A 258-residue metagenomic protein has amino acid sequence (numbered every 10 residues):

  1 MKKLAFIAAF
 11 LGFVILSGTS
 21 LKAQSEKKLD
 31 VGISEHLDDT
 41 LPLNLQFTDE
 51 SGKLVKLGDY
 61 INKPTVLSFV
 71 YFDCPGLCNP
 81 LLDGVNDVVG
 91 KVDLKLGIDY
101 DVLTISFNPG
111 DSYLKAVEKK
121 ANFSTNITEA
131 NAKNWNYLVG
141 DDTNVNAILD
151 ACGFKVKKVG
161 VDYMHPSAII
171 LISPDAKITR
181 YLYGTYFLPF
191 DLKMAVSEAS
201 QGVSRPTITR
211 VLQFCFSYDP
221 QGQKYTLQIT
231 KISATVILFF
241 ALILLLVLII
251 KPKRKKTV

Functional and structural regions predicted by a protein language model:
A8-S17: Bacterial N-terminal signal peptides
T19-A23: Sec/Tat signal peptide C-region and signal peptidase I cleavage site
Q24-G58, D83: N-terminal "domain-start" segment that seeds a small globular fold
V55-V85, V102-L103: Short active-site neighborhood of thiol/selenol oxidoreductases, capturing the structured segment around
L82-V145: Structural microenvironment flanking redox-active thiols in thiol-disulfide oxidoreductases
K158-Q213: Extracytoplasmic/lumenal ectodomains and periplasmic regions of secretory and membrane proteins
Y218-F239: Juxtamembrane/start-of-transmembrane alpha-helix segments at the extracytoplasmic/lumenal side of membrane anchors
A241-V258: Juxtamembrane interface at the cytosolic side of transmembrane helices
